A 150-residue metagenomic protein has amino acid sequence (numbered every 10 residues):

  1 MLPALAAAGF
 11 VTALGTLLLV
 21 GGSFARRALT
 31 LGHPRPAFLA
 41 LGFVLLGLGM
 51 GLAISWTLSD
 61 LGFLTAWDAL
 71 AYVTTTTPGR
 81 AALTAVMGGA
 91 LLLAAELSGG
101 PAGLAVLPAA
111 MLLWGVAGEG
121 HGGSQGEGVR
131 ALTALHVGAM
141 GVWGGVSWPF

Functional and structural regions predicted by a protein language model:
M1-F150: Polytopic transmembrane helical bundles with strong interfacial aromatic enrichment
